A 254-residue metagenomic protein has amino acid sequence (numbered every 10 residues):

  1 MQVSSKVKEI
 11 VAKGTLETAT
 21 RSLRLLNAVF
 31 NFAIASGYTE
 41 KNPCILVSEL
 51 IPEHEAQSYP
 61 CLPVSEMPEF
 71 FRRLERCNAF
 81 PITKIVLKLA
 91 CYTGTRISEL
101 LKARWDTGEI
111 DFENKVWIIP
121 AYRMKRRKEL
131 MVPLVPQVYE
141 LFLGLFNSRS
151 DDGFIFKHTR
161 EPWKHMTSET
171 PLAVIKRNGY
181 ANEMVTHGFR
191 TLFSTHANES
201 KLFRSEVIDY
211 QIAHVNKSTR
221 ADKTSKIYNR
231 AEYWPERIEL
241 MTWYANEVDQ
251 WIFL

Functional and structural regions predicted by a protein language model:
M1-E9, E53-I82, Y92-T95, P136-L143: Long, amphipathic, Lys/Arg-enriched alpha-helical "connector/arm" segment
M1-F32, L46-S48: Short, Lys/Arg-enriched alpha-helical recognition elements, typified by the DNA-recognition helix
E17, A35, K88, Y92-E99 (+1 more regions): C-terminal catalytic core of tyrosine-transesterase DNA break-rejoin enzymes
T18-L25, P63, I82-T83, L134 (+5 more regions): Hydrophobic (often cysteine-bearing) scaffold residues that line and stabilize catalytic clefts of nucleotide/cofactor
N31-H54, I110: Short, charged hinge/linker segments at domain and secondary-structure junctions
S48-I51, K102-G144, N216-A221: Conserved tyrosine-mediated DNA breakage-rejoining catalytic core shared by Y-recombinases
E53, C61, A121-R127, Y139 (+1 more regions): Catalytic-site neighborhood detector that most strongly recognizes the C-terminal catalytic loop/helix of tyrosine
P63-P68, P133-N182, L192-F193, K201 (+1 more regions): Active-site/catalytic core of tyrosine-dependent DNA strand-transfer enzymes
